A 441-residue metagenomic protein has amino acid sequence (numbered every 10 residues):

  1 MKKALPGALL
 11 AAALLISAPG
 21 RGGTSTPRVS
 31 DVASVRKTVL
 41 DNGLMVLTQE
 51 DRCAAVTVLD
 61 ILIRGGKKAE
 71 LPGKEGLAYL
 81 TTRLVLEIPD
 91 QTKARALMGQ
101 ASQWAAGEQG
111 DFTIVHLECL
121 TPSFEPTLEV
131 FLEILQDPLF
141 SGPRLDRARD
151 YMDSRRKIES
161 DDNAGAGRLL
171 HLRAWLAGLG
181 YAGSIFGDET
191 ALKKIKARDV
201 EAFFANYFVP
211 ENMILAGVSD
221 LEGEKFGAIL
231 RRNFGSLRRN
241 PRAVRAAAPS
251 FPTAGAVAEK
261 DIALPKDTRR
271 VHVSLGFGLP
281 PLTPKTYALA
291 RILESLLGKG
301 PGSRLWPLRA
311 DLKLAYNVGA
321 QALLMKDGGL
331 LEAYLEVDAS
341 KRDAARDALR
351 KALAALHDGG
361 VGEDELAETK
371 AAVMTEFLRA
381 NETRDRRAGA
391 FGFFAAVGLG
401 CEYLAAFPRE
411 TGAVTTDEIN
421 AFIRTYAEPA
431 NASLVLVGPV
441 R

Functional and structural regions predicted by a protein language model:
G7-S17: Bacterial N-terminal signal peptides
G22-R28, V35, M213-D220, Y334-L335 (+1 more regions): C-terminal regions of mature proteins
G23, R28, A177, I185 (+3 more regions): An aromatic/glycine/proline-enriched structural segment found at the starts of mature extracellular/organellar domains
V32-V35, D41, C53-V58, L62-R64 (+15 more regions): Extracytoplasmic
G43, I61, Y79-T81, V115 (+14 more regions): Buried hydrophobic packing residues in well-ordered domains
V58-T121, P126, D161, A182-F186 (+2 more regions): M16/MPP (pitrilysin/insulinase) zinc-metallopeptidase core fold and M16-derived inactive scaffolds
K93, M98-F203, K351, L366-G389: Acidic/histidine-enriched segments that form metal/cofactor-coordinating and catalytic pocket/exosite environments
Y151-L170, F251-R270, S303, P307-A315 (+2 more regions): Short acidic/His-enriched helical or mixed secondary-structure segments at domain edges of catalytic enzymes and some
